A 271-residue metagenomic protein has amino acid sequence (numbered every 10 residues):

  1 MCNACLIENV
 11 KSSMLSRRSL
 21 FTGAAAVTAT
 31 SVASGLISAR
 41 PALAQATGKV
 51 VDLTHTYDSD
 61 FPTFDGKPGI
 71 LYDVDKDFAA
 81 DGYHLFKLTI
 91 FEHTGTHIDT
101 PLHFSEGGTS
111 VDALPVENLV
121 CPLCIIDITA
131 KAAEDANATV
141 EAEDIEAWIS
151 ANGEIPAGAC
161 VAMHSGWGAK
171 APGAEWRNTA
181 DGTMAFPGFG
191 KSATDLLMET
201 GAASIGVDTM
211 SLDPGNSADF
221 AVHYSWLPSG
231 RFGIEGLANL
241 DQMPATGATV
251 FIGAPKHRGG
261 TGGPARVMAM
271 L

Functional and structural regions predicted by a protein language model:
C2-I37, L43-L271: Active-/binding-site microenvironments in catalytic and ligand-binding cores
